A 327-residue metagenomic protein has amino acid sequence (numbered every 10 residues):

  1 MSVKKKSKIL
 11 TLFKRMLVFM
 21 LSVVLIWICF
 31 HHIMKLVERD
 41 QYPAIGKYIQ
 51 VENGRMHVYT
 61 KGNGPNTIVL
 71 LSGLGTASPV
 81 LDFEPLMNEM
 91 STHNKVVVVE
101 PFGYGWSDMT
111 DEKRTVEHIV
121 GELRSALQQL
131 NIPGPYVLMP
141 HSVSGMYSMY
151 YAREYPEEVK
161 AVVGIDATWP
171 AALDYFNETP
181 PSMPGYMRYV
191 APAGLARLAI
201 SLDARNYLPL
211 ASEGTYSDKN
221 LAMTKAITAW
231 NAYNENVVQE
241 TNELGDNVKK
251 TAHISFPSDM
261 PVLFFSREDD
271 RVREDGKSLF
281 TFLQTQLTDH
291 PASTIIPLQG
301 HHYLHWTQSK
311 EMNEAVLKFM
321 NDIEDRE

Functional and structural regions predicted by a protein language model:
S2-I68, T92-N94, N321-E327: Alpha/beta-hydrolase fold catalytic core
H57-W106: Conserved HGGG/HGGXW glycine-rich cap/lid loop of the alpha/beta-hydrolase fold
G75, P101-G105, Y147, W169 (+1 more regions): Alpha/beta-hydrolase active-site loop signature
V98-M139: Active-site loop/oxyanion-hole signature of alpha/beta-hydrolase fold enzymes
G134-N177: Conserved hydrolase catalytic core segment
T168-I200: A catalytic-pocket lid/entrance helix-loop region that shapes and gates access to the active site across common
Y216-D289: Conserved serine/cysteine hydrolase catalytic core
H290-E327: Catalytic active-site module of serine/aspartate enzymes centered on a nucleophile-bearing elbow/loop
